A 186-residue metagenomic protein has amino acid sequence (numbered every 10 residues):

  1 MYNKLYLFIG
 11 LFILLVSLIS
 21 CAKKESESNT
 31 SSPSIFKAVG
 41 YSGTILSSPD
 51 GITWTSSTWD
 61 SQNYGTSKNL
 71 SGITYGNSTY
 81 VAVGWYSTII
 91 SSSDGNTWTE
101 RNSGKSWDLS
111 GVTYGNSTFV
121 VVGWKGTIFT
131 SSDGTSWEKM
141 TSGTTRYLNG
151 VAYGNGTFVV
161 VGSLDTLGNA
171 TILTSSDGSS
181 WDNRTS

Functional and structural regions predicted by a protein language model:
M1-F8: Bacterial N-terminal signal peptides that target proteins for export
Y2, L14-I35: Bacterial Sec-dependent N-terminal signal peptides
L11: ATP/adenylate-binding site constellation spanning eukaryotic-like Ser/Thr protein kinases, ABC-transporter
E27-S186: Residue-level hotspots at or immediately adjacent to binding/recognition sites across diverse folds
